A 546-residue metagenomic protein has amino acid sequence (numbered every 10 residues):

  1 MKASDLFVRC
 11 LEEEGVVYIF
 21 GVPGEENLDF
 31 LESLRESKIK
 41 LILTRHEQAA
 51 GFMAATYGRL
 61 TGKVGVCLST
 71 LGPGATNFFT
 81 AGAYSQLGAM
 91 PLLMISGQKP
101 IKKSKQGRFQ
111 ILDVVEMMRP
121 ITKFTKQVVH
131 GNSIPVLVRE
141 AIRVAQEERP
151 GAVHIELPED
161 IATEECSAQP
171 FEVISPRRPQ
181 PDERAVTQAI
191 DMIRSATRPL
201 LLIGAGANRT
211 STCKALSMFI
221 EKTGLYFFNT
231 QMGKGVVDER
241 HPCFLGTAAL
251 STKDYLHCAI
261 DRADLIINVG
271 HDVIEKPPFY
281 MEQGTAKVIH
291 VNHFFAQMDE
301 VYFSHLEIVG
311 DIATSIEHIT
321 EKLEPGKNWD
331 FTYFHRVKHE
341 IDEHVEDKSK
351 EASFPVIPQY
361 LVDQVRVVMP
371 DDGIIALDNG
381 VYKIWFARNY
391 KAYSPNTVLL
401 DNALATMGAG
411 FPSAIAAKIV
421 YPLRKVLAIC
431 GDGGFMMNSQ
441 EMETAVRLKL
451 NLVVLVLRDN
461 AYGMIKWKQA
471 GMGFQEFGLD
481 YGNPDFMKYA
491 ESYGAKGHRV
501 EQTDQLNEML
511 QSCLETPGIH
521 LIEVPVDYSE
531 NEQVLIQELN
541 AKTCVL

Functional and structural regions predicted by a protein language model:
M1-W329, Q364, V368-D371, T444 (+2 more regions): N-terminal alpha/beta PP-like core and its mobile active-site loop of ThDP/TPP-dependent enzymes
S4-F7, E12, N27-R35, K338-P412 (+2 more regions): Active-site diphosphate/adenylate-binding microenvironment
L34-I42, R59-V66, N389-A403, G471-G473: Glycine/charged-rich beta-loop-alpha catalytic/anionic-binding loops adjacent to active sites
H46, Q106-G107, P176-Q188, A248-T252 (+5 more regions): A general structural motif
Q110, R447-E538: Thiamine diphosphate
N132, T285-V381, E501-S512, T516-L546: Phosphate/pyrophosphate-binding active-site segments
V365, L377, A416, D432 (+4 more regions): Hydrophobic, well-ordered secondary-structure elements that form the walls of internal hydrophobic environments
A409, S413-L450: Catalytic phosphate/nucleotide-handling subdomain of diverse soluble enzymes
